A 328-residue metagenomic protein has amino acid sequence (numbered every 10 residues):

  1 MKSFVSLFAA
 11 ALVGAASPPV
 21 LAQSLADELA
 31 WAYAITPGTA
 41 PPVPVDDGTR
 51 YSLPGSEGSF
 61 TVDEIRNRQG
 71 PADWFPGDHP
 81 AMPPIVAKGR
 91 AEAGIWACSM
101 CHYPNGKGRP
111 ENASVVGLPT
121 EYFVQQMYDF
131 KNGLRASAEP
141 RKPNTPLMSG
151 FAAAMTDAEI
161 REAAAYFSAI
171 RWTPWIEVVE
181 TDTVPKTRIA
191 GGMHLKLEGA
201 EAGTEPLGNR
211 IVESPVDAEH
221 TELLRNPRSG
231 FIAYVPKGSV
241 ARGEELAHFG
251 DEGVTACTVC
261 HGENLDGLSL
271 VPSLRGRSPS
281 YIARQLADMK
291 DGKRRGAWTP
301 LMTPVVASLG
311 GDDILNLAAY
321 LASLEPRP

Functional and structural regions predicted by a protein language model:
M1-F4: Positively charged n-region of N-terminal signal peptides that target proteins for export
S6-A16: Bacterial N-terminal signal peptides
P18-A22: Sec/Tat signal peptide C-region and signal peptidase I cleavage site
Q23-W96, A138-T255, D291-P328: Flexible coil segments in periplasmic/lumen-exposed cytochrome c-class electron-transfer proteins
G94-A97, N105, P119, G253-A256 (+3 more regions): Short pre-active-site segment immediately N-terminal to redox-active cysteine/selenocysteine motifs in thiol-based
M100-K107, N132, S168-R171, H248 (+3 more regions): Detector for the c-type heme attachment site
R109-V115, S269-R275: Short cysteine/histidine-rich zinc-coordinating motifs and their immediately flanking basic loops
V116-T145, I176-V178, R275-A287, D291-P300: Extended intrinsically disordered, low-complexity coil regions enriched in Ser, Thr, Gly, Ala and often Pro
